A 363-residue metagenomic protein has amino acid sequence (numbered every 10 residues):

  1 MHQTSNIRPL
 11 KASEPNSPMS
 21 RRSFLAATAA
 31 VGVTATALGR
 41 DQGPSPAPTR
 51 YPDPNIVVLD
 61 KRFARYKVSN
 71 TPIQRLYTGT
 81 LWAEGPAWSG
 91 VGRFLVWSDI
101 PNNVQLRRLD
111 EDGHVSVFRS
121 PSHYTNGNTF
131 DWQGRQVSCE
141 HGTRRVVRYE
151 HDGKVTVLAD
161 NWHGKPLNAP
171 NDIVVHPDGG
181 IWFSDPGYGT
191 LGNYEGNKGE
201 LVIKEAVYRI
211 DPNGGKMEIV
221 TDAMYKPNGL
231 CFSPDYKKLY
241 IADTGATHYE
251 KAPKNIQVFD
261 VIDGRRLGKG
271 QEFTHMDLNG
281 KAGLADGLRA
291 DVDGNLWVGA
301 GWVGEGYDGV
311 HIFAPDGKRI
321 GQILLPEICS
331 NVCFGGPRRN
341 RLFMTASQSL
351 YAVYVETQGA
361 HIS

Functional and structural regions predicted by a protein language model:
M1-M19, A30: N-terminal secretory signal peptides
P18-S23, G32-P46: N-terminal twin-arginine translocation
G43-T71, I362: Blade/loop signatures of beta-propeller domains
F63-T78, H114-P121, D152-G164, Y208-K226 (+2 more regions): Blade-edge beta-strand/turn elements of extracellular beta-propeller and related beta-sheet repeat scaffolds
G79-R93, P121-E140, R145, H163-I181 (+7 more regions): Beta-rich, blade/repeat-based domains predominating in secreted/periplasmic proteins but also intracellular
V104-L106, R145-V147, A206-Y208, N255-Q257 (+2 more regions): A short loop-to-beta-strand structural motif that recurs across blades of beta-propeller domains
F259-R265, V355-A360: Short loop/turn segments immediately following beta-strands, especially the blade-tip and inter-blade linker loops
C333-S363: Blade-level signature of beta-propeller repeat domains, shared across WD40, Kelch, NHL, RCC1 and BNR/Asp-box propellers
